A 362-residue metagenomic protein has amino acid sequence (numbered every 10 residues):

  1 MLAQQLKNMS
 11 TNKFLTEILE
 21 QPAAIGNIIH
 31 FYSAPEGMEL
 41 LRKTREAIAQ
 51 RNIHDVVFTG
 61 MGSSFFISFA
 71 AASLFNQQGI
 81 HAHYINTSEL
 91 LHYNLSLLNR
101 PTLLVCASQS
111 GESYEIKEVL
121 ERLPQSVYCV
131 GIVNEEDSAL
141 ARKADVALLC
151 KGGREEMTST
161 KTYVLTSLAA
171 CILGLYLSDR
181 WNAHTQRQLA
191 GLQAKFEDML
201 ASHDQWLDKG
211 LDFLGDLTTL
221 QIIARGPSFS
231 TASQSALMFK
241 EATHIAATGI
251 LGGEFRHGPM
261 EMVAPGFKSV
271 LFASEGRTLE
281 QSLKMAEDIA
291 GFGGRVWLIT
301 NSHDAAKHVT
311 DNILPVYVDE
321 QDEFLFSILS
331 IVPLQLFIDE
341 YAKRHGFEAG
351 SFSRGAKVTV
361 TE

Functional and structural regions predicted by a protein language model:
A3-A24, R154-Y163, L314-V316, E320-I331: A cross-family phosphate/adenosyl-ligand binding-site feature
T11-F14, I67-A71, A232-Q234, M238 (+1 more regions): Conserved phosphate/anionic-ligand binding catalytic regions in large, soluble enzymes, centered on
T16-H54, V146-K268, T278-L279, H345-E362: Active-site phosphate/pyrophosphate-binding segments
A34, M38-E39, A47-L192, R225 (+3 more regions): Glycine-rich phosphate-binding loops that contact phosphosugars or nucleotide phosphates
T59, A224-P227, L325, L329: Alpha-helical transmembrane segments of integral membrane proteins, emphasizing hydrophobic/aromatic residues
F267-E275, I331: Hydrophobic membrane-spanning alpha-helices of multi-pass integral membrane proteins
E320-E362: Peripheral docking tails and interdomain loops at the edges of cofactor- or intermediate-handling domains
